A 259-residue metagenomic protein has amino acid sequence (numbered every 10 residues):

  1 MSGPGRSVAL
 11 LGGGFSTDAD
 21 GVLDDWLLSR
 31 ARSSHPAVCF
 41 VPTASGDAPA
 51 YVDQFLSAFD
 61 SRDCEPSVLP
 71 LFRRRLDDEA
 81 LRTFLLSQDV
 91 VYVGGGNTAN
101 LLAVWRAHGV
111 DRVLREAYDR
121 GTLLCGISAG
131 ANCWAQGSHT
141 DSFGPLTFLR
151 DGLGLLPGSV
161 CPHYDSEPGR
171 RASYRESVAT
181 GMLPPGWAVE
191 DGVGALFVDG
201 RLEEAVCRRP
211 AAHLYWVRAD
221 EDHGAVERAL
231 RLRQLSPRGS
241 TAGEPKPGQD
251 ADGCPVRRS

Functional and structural regions predicted by a protein language model:
M1-S34, V41-S61, V90, S138-T140 (+1 more regions): C-terminal and late-domain segments of enzyme folds
L10, S67-P70, Y92-G94, L124-I127 (+1 more regions): General beta-strand structural signal in soluble alpha/beta enzymes
D18, L101-L102, A135: Glycine/Thr-rich phosphate-binding loops of Rossmann-like dinucleotide-binding domains
C39, S45-G96, N100, V104: Portal/gating segments that form or line small-molecule/metal binding sites
F40, W105, C133-W134, F197: Tryptophan-centric aromatic hotspots in well-structured domains and transmembrane helices
F84-S87, H108-G121: Catalytic-core regions built around general acid/base machinery
Y92-G95, L114-G137: Catalytic nucleophile loop
T98-A99, A131-W134, G194-L196: Short, active-site-adjacent cap segments at secondary-structure transitions
